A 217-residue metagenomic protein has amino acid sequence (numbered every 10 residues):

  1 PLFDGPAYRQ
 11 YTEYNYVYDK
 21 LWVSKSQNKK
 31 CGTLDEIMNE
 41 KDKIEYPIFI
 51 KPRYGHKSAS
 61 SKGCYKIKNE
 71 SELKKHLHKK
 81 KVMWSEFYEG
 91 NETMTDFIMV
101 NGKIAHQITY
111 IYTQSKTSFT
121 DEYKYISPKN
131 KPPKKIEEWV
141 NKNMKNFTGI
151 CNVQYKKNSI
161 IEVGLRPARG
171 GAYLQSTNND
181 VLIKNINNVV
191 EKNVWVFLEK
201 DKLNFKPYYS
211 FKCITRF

Functional and structural regions predicted by a protein language model:
P1, D19, T33, T177-V181 (+1 more regions): Secondary-structure junction/capping motif
P1-D4, I161: Short intrinsically disordered, low-complexity coil segments enriched in acidic
F3-W139: Active-site nucleotide/adenylate-binding loops and adjacent lid/helix of ATP-dependent enzymes
N130-F217: ATP-dependent carboxylate activation and anion-phosphoryl transfer catalytic cores that bind Mg-ATP to form
